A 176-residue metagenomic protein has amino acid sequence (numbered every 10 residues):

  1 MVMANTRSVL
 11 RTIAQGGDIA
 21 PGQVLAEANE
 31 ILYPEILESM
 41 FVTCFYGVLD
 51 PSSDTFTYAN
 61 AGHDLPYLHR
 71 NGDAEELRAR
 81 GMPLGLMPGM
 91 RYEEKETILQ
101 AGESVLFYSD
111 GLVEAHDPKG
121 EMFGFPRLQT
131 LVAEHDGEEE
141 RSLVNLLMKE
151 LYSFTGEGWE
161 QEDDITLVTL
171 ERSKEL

Functional and structural regions predicted by a protein language model:
M1-A4: Conserved long alpha-helical elements within nucleotide-processing catalytic cores of c-di-GMP signaling and class III
R7-L176: Conserved subregion of the PPM/PP2C metallophosphatase catalytic domain
